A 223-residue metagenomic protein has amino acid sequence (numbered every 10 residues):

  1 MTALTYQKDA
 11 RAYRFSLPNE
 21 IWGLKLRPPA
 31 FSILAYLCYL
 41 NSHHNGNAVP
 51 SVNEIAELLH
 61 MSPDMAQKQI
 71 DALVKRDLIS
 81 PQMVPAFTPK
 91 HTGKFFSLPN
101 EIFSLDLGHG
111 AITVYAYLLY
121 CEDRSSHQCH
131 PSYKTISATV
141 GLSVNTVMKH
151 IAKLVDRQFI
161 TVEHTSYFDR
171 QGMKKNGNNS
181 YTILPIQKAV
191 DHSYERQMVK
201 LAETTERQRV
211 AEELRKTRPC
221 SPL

Functional and structural regions predicted by a protein language model:
M1-L223: Electropositive, intrinsically flexible nucleic-acid-contacting patches
